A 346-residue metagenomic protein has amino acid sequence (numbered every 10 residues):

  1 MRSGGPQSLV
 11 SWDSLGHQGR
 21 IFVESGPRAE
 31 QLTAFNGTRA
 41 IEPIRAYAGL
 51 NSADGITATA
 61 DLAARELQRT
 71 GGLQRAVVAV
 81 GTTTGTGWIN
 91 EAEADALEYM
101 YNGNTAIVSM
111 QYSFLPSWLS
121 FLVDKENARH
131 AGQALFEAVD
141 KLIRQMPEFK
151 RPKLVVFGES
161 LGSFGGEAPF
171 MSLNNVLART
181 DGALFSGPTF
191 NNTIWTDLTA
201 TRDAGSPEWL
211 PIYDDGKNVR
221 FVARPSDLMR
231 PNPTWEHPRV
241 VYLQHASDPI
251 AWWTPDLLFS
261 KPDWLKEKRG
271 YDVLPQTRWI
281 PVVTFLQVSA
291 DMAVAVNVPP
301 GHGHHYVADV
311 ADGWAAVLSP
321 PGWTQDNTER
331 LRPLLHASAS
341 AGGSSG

Functional and structural regions predicted by a protein language model:
M1-P152, S172-G346: C-terminal His-loop and adjacent cap/lid subdomain of alpha/beta-hydrolase
V156-S163: Gly/Ala-rich beta-loop-alpha elbow adjacent to hydrolase catalytic centers
S163-N174: Short glycine-enriched nucleophile-adjacent loop and the immediately C-terminal alpha-helix near the catalytic center
